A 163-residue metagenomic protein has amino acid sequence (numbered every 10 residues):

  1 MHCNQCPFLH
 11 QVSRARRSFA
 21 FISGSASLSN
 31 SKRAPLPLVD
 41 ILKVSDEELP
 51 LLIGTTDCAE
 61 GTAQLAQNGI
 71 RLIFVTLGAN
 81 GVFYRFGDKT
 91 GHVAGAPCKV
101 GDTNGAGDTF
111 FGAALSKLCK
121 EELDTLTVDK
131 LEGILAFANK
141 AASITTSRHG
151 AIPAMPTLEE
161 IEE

Functional and structural regions predicted by a protein language model:
M1-Q64, N80-G81: Conserved beta-alpha-beta core of the PfkB/ribokinase-like small-molecule kinase fold
T56-E163: Conserved phosphate-binding/catalytic region of the ribokinase-like
